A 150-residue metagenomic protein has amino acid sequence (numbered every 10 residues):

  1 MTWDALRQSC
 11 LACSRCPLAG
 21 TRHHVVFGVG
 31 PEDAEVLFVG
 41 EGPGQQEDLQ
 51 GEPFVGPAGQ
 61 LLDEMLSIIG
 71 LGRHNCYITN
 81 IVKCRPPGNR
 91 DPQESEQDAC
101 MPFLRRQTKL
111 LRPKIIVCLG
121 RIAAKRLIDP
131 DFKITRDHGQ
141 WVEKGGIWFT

Functional and structural regions predicted by a protein language model:
M1-T150: A polyanion-binding, active-site-adjacent surface
